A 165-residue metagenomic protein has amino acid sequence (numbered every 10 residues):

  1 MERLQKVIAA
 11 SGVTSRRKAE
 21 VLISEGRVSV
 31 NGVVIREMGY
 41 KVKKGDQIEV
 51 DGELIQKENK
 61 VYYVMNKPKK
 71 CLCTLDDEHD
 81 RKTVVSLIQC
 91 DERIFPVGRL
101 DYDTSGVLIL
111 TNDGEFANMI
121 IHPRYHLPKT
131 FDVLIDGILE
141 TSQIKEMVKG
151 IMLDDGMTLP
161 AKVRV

Functional and structural regions predicted by a protein language model:
M1-V165: Basic, flexible Lys/Arg- and Gly-enriched helix-loop patches that mediate nucleic-acid binding at interfaces with rRNA
